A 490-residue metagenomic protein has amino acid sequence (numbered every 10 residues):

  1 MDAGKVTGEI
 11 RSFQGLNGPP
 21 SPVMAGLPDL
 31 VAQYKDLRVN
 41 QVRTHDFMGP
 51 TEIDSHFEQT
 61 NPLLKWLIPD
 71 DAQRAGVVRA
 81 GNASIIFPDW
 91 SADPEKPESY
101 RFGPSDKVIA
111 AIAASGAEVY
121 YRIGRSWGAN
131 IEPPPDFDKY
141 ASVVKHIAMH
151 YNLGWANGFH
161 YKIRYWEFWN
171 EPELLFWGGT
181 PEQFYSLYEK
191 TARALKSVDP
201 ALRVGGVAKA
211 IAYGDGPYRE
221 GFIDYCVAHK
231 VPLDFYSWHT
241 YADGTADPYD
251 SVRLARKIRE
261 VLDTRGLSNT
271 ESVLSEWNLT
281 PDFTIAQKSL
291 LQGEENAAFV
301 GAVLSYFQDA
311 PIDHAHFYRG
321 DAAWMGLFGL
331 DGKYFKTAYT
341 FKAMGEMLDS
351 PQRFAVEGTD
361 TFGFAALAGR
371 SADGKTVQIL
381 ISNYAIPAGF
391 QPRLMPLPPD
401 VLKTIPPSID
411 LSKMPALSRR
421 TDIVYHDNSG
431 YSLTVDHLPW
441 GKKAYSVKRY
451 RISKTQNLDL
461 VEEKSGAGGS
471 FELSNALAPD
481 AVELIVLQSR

Functional and structural regions predicted by a protein language model:
M1-V39: Mature N-terminal, pre-catalytic/accessory segment of carbohydrate-active enzymes
L16, I112, I147, W166 (+9 more regions): Conserved, mostly hydrophobic/aromatic
S21-Y34, H146-H150, D215-V227, N296-L304: Short, acidic/polar
L37-A246: Substrate-binding cleft and catalytic face of glycoside hydrolase catalytic domains, especially the flexible beta-alpha
T240-A286, Y306, D313, F317 (+1 more regions): Glycoside hydrolase catalytic-domain groove-lining segments
E276-A366, A372-T376, N383-D400, T404: Aromatic/acidic polysaccharide-binding cleft in carbohydrate-active enzymes
D360-G441, P479-V486: Carbohydrate-binding surface patches
S465-R490: C-terminal beta-strand-rich structural cap/linker in extracellular carbohydrate-active enzymes
